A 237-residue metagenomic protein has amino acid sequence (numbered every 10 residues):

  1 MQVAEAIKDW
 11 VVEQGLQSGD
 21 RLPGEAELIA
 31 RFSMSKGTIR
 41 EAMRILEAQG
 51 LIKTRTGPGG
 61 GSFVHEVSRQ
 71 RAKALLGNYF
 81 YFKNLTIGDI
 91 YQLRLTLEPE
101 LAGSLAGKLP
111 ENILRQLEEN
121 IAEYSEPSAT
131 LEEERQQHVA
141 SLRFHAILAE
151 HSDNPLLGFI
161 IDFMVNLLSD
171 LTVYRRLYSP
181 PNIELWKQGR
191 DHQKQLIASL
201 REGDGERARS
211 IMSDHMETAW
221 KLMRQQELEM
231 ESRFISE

Functional and structural regions predicted by a protein language model:
M1-L95, G103, E231-E237: Short linear motifs at protein or domain termini
R71-A72, E119, Q188-D191: Alpha-helix N-cap/N′ positions at the starts of helices
F82-G88, L105-K108, S128-E132, L177-L185 (+1 more regions): A ubiquitous short alpha-helical element
I90-Y174, H192-A198, R207-K221: Conserved amphipathic alpha-helical segments that form helical-bundle/coiled-coil interaction surfaces
E134, L177-N182, G205-R209, E231: Hydrophobic/aromatic-rich alpha-helical bundle segments in the mid-to-C-terminal region
H138-S141, P181-Q188, M230-E237: Short alpha-helical linear motifs
E217-E231: Short, charge-rich amphipathic alpha-helical segments embedded in non-transmembrane helical bundles/solenoids
